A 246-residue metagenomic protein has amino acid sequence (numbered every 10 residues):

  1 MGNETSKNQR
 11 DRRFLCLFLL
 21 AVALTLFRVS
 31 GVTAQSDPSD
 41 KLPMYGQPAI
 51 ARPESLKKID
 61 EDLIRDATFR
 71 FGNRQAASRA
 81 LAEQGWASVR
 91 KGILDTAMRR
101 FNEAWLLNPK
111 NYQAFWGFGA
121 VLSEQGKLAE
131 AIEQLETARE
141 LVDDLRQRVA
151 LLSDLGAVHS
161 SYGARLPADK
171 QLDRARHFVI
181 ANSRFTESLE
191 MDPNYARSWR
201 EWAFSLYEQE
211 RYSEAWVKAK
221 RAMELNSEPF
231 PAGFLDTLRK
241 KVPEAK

Functional and structural regions predicted by a protein language model:
C16-R28: Bacterial N-terminal signal peptides
D37-M44, L56-D62, D66-G72, A76 (+2 more regions): Terminal, low-structured helical/coil segments at or just beyond the last alpha-helical repeat
F71-R99, E103-L106: Alpha-helical segment of the N-proximal tetratricopeptide repeat
R79, Q113, Q147-A150, R197 (+1 more regions): Start-of-helix register in tetratricopeptide repeats
E83, G117, D154, E201 (+1 more regions): Canonical tetratricopeptide repeat
R90, E124, S161, E208 (+1 more regions): Register position in tetratricopeptide repeats
G117-D192, R197: Alpha-helical adaptor scaffolds
